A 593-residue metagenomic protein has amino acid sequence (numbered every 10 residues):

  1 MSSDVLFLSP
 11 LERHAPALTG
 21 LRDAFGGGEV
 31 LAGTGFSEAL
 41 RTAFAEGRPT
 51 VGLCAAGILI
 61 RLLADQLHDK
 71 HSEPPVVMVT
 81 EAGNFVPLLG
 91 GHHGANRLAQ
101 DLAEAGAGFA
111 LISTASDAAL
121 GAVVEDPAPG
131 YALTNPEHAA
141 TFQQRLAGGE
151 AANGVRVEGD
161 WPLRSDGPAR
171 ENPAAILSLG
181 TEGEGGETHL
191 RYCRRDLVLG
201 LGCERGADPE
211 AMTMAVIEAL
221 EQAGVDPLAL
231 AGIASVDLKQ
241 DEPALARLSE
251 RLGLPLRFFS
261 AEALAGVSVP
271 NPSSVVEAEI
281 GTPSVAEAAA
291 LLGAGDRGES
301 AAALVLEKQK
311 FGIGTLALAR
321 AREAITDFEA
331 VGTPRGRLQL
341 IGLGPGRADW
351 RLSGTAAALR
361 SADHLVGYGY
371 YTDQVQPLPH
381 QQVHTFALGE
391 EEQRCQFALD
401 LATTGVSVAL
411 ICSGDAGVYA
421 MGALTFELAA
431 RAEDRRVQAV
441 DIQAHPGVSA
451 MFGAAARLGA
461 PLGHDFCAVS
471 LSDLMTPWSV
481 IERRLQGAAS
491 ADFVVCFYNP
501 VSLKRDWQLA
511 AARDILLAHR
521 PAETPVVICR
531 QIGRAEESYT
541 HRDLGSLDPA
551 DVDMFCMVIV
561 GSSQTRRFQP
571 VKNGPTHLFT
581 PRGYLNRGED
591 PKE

Functional and structural regions predicted by a protein language model:
M1-E38, E158-R194, G206, A319 (+2 more regions): N-terminal, charge-rich interaction modules
S3-A17, D23-A64, A246-R247, L252-L291 (+6 more regions): Class I S-adenosyl-L-methionine
K70-G121, V236, L245-V285, Q443-M451 (+1 more regions): Long, charge-dense
A99-D166, V469, P477-P525: Conserved anion/nucleotide-ligand pocket segment
P162-R170, N271-V275, L338, S490-E593: A contiguous loop/helix-start segment that scaffolds small-molecule binding in enzyme catalytic cores
L177-G185, R191-Y192, A290-T326, D551-V571: C-terminal edge-of-domain segments
V216-L230, W350: Phosphate/pyrophosphate-binding loops at sites that engage ATP/ADP/AMP, CoA/4′-phosphopantetheine, polyphosphate
A420-V494: Class I SAM-dependent methyltransferase SAM-binding "motif I" and its flanking Rossmann-like core
